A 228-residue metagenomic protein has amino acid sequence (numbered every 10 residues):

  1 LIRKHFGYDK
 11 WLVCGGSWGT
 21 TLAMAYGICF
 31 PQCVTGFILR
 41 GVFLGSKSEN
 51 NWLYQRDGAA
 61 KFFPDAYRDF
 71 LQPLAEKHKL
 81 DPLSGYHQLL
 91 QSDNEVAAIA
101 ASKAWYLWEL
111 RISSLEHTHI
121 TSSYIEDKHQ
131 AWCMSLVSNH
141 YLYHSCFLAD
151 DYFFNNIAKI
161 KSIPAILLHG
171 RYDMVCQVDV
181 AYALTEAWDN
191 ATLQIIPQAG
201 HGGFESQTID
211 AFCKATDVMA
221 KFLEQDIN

Functional and structural regions predicted by a protein language model:
L1-W11: Conserved acidic catalytic loop of the alpha/beta-hydrolase fold
D9-S48: Conserved hydrolase catalytic core segment
Q32-Y86: A catalytic-pocket lid/entrance helix-loop region that shapes and gates access to the active site across common
A100, V178-A191: Active-site-adjacent alpha-helix of alpha/beta-hydrolase-fold enzymes
H140-I157: Active-site nucleophile elbow and catalytic-triad environment of alpha/beta-hydrolase enzymes
A149, M174-V180: Conserved alpha/beta-hydrolase "acid-adjacent" motif
I160-K161, L167-H169, D173: Short beta-strand/loop motif that positions the catalytic acidic residue of the alpha/beta-hydrolase fold
A191-N228: Catalytic active-site module of serine/aspartate enzymes centered on a nucleophile-bearing elbow/loop
